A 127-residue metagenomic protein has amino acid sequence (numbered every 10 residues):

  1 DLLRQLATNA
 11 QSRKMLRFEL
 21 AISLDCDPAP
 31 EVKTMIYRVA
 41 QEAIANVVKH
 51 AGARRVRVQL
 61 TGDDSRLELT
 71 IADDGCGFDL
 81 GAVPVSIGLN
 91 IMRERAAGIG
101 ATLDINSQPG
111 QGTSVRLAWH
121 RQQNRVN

Functional and structural regions predicted by a protein language model:
D1-N127: Coiled-coil dimerization/phosphotransfer module
